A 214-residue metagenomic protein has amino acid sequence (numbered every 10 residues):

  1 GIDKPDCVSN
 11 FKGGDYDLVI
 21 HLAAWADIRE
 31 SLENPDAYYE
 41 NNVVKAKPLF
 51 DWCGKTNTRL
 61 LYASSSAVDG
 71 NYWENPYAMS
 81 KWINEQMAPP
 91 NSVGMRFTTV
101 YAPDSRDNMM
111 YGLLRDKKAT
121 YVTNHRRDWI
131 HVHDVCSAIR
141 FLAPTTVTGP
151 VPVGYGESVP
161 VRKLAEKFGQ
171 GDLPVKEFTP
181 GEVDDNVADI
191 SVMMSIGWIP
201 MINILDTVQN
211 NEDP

Functional and structural regions predicted by a protein language model:
G1-G13: Adenosine-cofactor binding site in Rossmann-like domains, unifying the SAM/SAH pocket of S-adenosylmethionine-dependent
N10-N41, A67-N71: NAD(P)H-binding glycine-rich loop region in Rossmannoid oxidoreductase-like domains and their noncatalytic homologs
A37-P48, N75, M79-S80, I130: Glycine-rich NAD(P)-binding loop of the Rossmann-fold in SDR/ketoreductase-type enzymes
K47-A78, V93: Conserved Rossmann-fold NAD(P)-dependent oxidoreductase catalytic core, especially the SDR/UDP-sugar
E74-A78, W82, Q86-C136, R140: NAD(P)-dependent short-chain dehydrogenase/reductase
V100-D104, T120-I130, V151-V159, F178-V183 (+1 more regions): Glycine-rich Rossmann NAD(P)(H)-binding loop
C136-A138, P144-D184, D189-I190: Mid/C-terminal beta-alpha module of Rossmann-like enzyme folds, strongest in SDR-family dehydrogenases/epimerases
S191, N203-P214: Amphipathic terminal alpha-helices
